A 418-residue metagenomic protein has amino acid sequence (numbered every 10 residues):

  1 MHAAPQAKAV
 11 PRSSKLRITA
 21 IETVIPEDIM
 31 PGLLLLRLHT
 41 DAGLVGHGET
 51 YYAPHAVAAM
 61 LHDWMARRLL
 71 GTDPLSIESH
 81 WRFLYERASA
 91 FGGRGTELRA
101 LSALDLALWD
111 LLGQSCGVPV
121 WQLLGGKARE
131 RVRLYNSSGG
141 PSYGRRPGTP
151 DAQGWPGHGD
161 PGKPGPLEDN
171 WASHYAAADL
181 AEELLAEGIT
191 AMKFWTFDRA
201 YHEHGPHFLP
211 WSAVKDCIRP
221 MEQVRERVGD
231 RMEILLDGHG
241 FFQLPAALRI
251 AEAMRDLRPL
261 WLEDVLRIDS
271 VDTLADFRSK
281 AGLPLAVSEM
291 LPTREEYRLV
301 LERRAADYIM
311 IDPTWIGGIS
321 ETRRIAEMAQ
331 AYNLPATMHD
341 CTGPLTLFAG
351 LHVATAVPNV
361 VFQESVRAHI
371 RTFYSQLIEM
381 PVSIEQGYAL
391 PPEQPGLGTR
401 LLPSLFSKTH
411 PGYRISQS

Functional and structural regions predicted by a protein language model:
A4-Y51, A368-S375: Structured beta-strand/loop patches that form or line metal/cofactor-binding pockets in enzymes
P5, D41-V118, Q122, K127: Metal- or metallocofactor-binding catalytic centers and their adjacent structured scaffolds across diverse enzyme
I18, G43, M65, L104 (+8 more regions): Conserved, mostly hydrophobic/aromatic
L38, D63, R67, S79 (+4 more regions): Shared catalytic-loop signature of beta/alpha-barrel
E49, L101, W195, A213 (+6 more regions): Glycine- and other small-residue-rich loops at beta-strand/loop junctions that grip anionic moieties
P119, R133, E233, P284 (+1 more regions): Proline-centered loop/turn at the N-terminus of a beta-strand
R131, G139-D276, K280: Metal-dependent enolase-superfamily TIM-barrel catalytic cores that perform enediolate-based chemistry
T372, I378-S418: C-terminal extensions of enzymes
